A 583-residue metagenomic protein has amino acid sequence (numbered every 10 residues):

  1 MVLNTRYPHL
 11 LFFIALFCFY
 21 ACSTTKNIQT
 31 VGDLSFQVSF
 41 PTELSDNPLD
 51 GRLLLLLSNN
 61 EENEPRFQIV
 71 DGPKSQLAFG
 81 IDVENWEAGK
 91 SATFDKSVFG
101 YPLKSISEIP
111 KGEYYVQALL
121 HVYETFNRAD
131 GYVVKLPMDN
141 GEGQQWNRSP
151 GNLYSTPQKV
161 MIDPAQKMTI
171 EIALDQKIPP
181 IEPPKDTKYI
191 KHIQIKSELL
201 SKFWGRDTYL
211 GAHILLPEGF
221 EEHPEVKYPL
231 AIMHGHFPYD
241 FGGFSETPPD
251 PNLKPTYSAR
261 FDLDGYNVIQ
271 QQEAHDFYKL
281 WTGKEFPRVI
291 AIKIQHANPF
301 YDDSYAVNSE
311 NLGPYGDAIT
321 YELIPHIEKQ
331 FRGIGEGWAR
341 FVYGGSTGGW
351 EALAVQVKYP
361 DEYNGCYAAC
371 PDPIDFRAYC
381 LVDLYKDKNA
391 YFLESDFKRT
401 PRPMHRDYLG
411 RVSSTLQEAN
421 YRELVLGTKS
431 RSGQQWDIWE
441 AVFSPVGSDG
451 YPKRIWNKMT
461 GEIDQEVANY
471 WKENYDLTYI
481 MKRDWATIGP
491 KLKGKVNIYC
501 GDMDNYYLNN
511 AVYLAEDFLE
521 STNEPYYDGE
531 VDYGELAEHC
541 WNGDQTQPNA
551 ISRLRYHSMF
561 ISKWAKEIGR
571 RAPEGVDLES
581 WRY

Functional and structural regions predicted by a protein language model:
V2-L11: Bacterial N-terminal signal peptides that target proteins for export
C18-A21: C-terminal motif of bacterial Sec signal peptides marking the signal peptidase cleavage site
S23-T25: Bacterial signal peptide processing site
T30-F40, D46-L54, D207-H213, I232: Contiguous beta-strand segments within globular domains
N59-F99, K104-Y583: Non-catalytic cap/lid and distal C-terminal segments of serine-dependent acyl enzymes
